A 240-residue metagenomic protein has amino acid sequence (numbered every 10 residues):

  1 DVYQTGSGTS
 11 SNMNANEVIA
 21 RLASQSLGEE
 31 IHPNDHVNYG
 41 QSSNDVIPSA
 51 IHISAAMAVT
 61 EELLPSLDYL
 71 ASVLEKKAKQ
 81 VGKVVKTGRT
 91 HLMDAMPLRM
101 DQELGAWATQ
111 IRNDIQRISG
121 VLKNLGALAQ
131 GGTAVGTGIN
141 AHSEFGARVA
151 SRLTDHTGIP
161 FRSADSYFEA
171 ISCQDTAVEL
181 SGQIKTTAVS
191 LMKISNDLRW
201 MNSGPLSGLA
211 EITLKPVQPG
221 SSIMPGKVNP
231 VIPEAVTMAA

Functional and structural regions predicted by a protein language model:
D1-A240: Conserved, well-structured ligand/cofactor-binding cores
